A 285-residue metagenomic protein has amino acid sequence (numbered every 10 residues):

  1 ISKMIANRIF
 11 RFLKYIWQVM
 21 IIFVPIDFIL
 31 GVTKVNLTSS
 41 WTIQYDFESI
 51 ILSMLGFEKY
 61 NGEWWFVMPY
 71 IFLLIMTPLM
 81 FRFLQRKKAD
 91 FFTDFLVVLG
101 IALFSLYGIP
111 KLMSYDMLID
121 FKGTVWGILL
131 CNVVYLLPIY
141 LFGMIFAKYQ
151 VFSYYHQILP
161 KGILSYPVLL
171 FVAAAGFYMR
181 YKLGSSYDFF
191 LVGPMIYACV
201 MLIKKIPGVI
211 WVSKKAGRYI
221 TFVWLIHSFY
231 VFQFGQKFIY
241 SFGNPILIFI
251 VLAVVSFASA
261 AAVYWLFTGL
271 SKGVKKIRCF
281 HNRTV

Functional and structural regions predicted by a protein language model:
I1-K59, L73, K161-V168, K215-L225 (+1 more regions): Transmembrane alpha-helical segments and their boundary/interface "anchor" motifs in multi-pass integral membrane
I1-N7, M80-F92, K148-K161, K204-K215 (+2 more regions): Membrane-interface helix-boundary motifs at transmembrane edges
K3, F12, F66, D94-F95 (+6 more regions): Residue-level signature of transmembrane alpha-helical entry/exit and packing/kink sites in multi-pass membrane
V19, F23, D27, T77 (+6 more regions): Alpha-helical transmembrane segments of multipass membrane proteins
D27-G31, T42-L112, G127-F142: Hydrophobic alpha-helical segments with transmembrane-like composition
M54-P69, I109-I139, A173-Y197, S241 (+1 more regions): Interfacial loop-to-helix transition and helix-capping segments at the boundaries of transmembrane helices
L73, T77-Q85, I139-F152, I196-K205 (+3 more regions): Hydrophobic transmembrane alpha-helices
Y166-K275: Alpha-helical transmembrane segments of multi-pass integral membrane proteins
